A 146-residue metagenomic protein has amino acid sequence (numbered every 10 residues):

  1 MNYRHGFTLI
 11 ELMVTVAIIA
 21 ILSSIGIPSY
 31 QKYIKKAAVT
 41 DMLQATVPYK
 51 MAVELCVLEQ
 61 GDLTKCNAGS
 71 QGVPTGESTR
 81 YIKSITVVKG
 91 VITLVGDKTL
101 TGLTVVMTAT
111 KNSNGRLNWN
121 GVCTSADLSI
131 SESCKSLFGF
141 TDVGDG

Functional and structural regions predicted by a protein language model:
M1-D41, A45, Y49: N-terminal single-pass transmembrane signal-anchor helix
H5, K32-K35, M51, K83 (+2 more regions): Intrinsically disordered, low-complexity regions enriched in small/polar residues
S29, A37, V53-C56, N114: Generic hydrophobic alpha-helical segments
M42-L63: N-terminal alpha-helical signal peptides/signal-anchor transmembrane segments
V57-G146: Periplasmic/extracellular, small/polar-rich flexible segments of pilin-like filament-forming proteins
